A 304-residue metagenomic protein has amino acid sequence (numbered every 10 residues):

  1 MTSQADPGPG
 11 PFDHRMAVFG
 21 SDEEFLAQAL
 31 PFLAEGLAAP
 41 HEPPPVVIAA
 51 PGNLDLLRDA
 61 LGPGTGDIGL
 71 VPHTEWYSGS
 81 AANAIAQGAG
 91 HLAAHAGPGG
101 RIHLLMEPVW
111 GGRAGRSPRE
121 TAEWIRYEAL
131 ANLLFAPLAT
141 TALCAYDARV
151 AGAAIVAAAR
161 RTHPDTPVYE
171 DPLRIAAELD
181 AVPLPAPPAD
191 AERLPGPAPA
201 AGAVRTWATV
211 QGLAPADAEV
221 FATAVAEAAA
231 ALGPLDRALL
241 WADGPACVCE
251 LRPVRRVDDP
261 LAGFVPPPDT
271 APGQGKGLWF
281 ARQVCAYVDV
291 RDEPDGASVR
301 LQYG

Functional and structural regions predicted by a protein language model:
M1-P185: Positively charged, polar, low-complexity stretches
L26-L30, E128, P197-A201, A222 (+1 more regions): Short, well-ordered alpha-helical scaffold segments within catalytic/effector domains
L54, R58, P197, A201-R205: An amphipathic alpha-helix signature
H73-A81, A189-G202: STAS-typified acidic loop motif
N132-F135, V225, L232, V257: Amphipathic alpha-helical interaction surfaces in cytosolic regulatory modules
V182-A191, V204, T209: Short, flexible active-site loops
A200-G233, T270: Conserved short strand/loop->alpha-helix "switch" segment adjacent to the catalytic nucleotide/phosphoryl-transfer site
A230-G304: Conserved beta-strand-loop-beta-strand hairpin that lines the nucleotide-binding pocket of ATP/GTP-utilizing enzymes
